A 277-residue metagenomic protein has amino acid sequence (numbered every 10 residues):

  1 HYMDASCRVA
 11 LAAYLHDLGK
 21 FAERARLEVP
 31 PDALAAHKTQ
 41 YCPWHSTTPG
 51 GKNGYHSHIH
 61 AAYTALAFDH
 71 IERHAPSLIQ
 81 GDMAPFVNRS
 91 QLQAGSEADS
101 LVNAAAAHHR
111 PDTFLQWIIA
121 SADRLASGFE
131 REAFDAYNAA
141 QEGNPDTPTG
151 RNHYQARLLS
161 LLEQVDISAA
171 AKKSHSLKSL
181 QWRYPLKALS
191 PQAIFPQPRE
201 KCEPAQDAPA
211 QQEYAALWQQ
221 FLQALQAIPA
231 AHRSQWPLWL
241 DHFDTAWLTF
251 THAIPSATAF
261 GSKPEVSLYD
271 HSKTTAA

Functional and structural regions predicted by a protein language model:
H1-P209, A215-Q220, I254-G261, D270: Divalent metal-dependent catalytic cores for phosphoryl transfer on phosphate-bearing substrates
K201-A277: Low-complexity, highly charged intrinsically disordered N-terminal segments that act as targeting/localization
